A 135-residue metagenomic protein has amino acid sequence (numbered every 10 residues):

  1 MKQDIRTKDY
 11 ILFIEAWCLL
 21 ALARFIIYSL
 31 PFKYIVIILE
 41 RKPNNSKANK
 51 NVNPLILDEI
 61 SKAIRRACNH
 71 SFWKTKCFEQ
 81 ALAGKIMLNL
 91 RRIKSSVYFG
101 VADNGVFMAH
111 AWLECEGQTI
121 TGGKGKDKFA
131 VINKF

Functional and structural regions predicted by a protein language model:
M1-F135: Helix-boundary/low-complexity linker signature
